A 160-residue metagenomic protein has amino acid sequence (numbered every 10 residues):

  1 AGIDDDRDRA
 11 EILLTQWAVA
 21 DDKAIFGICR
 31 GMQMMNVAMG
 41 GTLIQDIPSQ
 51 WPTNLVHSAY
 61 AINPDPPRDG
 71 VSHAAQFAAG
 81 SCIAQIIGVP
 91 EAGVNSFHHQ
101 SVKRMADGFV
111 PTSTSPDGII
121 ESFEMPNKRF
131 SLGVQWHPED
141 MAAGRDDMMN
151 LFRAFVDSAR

Functional and structural regions predicted by a protein language model:
I3-K23, P48-R160: Amide-donor transfer/coupling interface in amidating biosynthetic enzymes
Q16-T42: Catalytic nucleophile loop
